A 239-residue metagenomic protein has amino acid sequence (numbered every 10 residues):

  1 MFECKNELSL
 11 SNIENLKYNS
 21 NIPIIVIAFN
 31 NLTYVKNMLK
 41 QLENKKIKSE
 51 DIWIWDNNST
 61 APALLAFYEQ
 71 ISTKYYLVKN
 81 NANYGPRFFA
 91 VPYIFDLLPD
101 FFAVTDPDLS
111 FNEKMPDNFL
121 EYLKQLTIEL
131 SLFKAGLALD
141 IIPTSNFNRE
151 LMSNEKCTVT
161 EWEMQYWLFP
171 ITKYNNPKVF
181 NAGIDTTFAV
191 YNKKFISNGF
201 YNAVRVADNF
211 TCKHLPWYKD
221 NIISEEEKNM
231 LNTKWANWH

Functional and structural regions predicted by a protein language model:
M1-K40: N-proximal low-complexity "stem/linker" segments adjacent to membrane-targeting elements
I27, S49-N58: Short beta-strand/loop segment that forms part of the nucleotide-sugar
K40-E50: Short, acidic, metal-binding catalytic loop of nucleotide-sugar glycosyltransferases
A61-F101: Active-site-proximal specificity loops/subdomain of glycosyltransferases
P99-K114: Short beta-strand-to-loop acidic/aromatic patch adjacent to the donor-nucleotide binding site
M115-A135: Conserved donor-nucleotide/metal-binding helix-loop-beta segment in metal-dependent transferases, i.e., the alpha-helix
A135-E150: Short beta-strand-to-loop element that shapes/binds the nucleotide-sugar donor at the catalytic cleft/hinge
K156-H239: C-terminal catalytic/acceptor-binding lobe
